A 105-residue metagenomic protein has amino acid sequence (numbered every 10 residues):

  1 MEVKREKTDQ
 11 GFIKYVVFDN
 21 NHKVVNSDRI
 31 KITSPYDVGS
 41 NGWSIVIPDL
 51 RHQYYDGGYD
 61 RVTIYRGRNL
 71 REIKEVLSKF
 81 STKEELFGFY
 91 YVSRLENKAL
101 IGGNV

Functional and structural regions predicted by a protein language model:
M1-E2, D9, L95-V105: Short intrinsically disordered terminal tails
M1-N21: Negatively charged, low-complexity tracts enriched in Asp/Glu with abundant Ser/Thr
F12-K14, D37, W43, A99: Hydrophobic residues embedded in beta-strands of well-ordered beta-sheets
V17, D37, S78, I101-G102: Intrinsically disordered and other compositionally biased segments
H22-Y91: Acidic, low-complexity, intrinsically disordered interaction modules
